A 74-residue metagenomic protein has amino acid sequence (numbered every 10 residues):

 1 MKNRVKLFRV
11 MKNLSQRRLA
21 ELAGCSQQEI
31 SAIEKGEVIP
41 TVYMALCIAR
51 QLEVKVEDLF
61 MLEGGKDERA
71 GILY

Functional and structural regions predicted by a protein language model:
M1-M11: A short, Lys/Arg-rich alpha-helix, primarily the initiator
V10, E21, R50: Alpha-helical residues within the helix-turn-helix
L14-A32: Short alpha-helical DNA-recognition segment
K35, V54, G64: Short, conserved catalytic or interaction motifs in soluble domains
Y43-D58: DNA major-groove recognition helix of helix-turn-helix/homeodomain DNA-binding modules
R50, F60-Y74: Short, charged recognition helix plus adjacent turn of helix-turn-helix-like nucleic-acid-binding domains
